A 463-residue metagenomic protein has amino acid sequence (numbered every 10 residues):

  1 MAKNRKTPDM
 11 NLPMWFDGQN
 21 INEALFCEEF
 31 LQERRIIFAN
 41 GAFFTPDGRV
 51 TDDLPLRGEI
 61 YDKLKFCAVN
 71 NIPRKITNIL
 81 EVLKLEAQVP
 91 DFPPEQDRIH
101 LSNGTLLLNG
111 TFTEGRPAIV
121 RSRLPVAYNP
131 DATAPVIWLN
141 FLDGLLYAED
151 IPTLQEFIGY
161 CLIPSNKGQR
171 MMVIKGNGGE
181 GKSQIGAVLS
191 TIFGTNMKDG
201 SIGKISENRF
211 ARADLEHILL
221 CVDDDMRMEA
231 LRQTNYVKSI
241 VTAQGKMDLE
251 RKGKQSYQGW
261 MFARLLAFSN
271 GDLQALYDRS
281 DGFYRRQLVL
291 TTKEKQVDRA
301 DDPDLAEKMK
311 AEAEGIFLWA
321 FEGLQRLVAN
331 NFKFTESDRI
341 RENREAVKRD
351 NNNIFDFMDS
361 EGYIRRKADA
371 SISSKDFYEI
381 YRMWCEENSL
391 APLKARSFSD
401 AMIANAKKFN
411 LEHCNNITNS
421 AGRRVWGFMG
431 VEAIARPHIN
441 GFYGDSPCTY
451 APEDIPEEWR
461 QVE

Functional and structural regions predicted by a protein language model:
M1-R34, F44, R49-D52, L107 (+4 more regions): Replication-associated primase and helicase/ATPase modules
A2-Y128, W260, L393: Intein modules and their embedded homing endonuclease domains
L31-L56, I99-H100, T105-L219, L288-T291 (+5 more regions): P-loop NTPase catalytic core of nucleic-acid-dependent motor ATPases
Q32, T77, F193-T195, G200-R209 (+6 more regions): Positively charged interface segments
E59, K63, I185-V188, I218 (+3 more regions): Alpha-helical scaffold elements adjacent to nucleotide-binding pockets in ATP/GTP-utilizing enzyme cores
A211-K254: Conserved nucleotide-sensing/catalytic segment adjacent to the nucleotide-binding pocket in NTP-handling enzymes
H217-L220, M261-L265: Loop/turn-to-beta-strand initiation segments
K310-N352: Phosphate-handling catalytic cores of nucleic-acid transaction enzymes
